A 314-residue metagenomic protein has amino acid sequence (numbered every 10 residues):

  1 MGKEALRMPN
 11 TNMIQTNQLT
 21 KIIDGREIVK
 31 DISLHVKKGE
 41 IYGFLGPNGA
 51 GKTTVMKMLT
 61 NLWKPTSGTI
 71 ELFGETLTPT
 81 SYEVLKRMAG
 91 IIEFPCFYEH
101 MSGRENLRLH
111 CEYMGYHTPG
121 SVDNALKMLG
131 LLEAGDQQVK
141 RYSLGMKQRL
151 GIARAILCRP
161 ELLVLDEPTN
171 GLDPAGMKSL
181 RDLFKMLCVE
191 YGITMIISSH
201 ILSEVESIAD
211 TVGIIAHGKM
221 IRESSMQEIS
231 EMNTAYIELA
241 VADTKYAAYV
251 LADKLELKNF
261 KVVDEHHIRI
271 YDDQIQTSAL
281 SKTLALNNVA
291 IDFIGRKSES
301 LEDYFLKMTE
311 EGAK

Functional and structural regions predicted by a protein language model:
M1-T20, E311-K314: ABC-family P-loop ATPase nucleotide-binding domain
T11-I14, K21-I197, L202-A216, M220-R222: ABC transporter nucleotide-binding domains
N17-L19, I32, F260, I294: Generic beta-strand hydrophobic packing signal
K64, L85, I229-M232, F260-V262: Short, flexible turn/loop "capping" segments at secondary-structure junctions
K219-V241: Conserved beta-strand-loop-alpha-helix hinge in the C-terminal portion of ABC ATPase nucleotide-binding domains
A235-M308: Short, charged/small-residue-rich alpha-helical element at the C-terminal edge of ABC transporter nucleotide-binding
